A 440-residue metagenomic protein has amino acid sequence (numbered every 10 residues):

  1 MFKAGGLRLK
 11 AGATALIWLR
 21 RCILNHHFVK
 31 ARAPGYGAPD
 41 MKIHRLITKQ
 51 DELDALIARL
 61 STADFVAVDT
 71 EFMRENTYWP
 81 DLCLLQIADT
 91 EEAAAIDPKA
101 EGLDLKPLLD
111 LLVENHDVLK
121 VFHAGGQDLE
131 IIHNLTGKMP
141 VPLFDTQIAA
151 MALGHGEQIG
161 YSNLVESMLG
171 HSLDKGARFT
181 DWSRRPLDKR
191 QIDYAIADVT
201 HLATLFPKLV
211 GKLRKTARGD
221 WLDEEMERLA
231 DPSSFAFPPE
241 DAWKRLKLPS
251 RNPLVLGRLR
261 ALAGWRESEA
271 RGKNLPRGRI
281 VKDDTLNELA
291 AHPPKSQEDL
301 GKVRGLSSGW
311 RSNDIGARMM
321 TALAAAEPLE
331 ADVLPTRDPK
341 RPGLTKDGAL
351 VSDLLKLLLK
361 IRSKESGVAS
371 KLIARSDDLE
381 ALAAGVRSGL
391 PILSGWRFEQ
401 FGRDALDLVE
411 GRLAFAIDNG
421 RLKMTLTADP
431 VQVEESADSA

Functional and structural regions predicted by a protein language model:
A4-L7, A11-T14, L24, A31-P34 (+1 more regions): Short, low-complexity intrinsically disordered segments enriched in A/P/G/S/L with frequent Arg, especially at protein
L24-N25, V121: Intrinsically disordered, low-complexity regions enriched for glutamine and histidine
H44-D54, R59-V68, M73-K212: Conserved DEDDh/DEDDy metal-dependent 3′-5′ exonuclease domain
K189, L209-A440: Accessory DNA-binding and partner-docking regions appended to nucleic-acid-acting proteins, especially the terminal
